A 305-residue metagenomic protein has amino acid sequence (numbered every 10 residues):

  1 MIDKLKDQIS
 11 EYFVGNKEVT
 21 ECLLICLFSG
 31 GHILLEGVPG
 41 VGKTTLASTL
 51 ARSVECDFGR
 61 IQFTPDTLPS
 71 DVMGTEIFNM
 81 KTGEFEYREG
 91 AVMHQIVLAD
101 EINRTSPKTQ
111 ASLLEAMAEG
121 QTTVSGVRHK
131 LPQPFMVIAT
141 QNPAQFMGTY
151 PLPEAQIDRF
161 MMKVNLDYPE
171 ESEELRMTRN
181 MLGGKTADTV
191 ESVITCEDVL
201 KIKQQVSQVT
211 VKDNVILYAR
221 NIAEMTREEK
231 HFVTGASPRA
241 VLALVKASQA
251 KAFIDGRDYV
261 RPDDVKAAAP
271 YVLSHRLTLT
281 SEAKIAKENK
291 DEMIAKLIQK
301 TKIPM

Functional and structural regions predicted by a protein language model:
M1-V41: Pre-Walker A (pre-P-loop) alpha-helix and adjacent loop at the N terminus of AAA/AAA+ ATPase modules, a conserved
C22-I25, F78-L98: Conserved alpha-helical scaffold flanking the Walker A/P-loop in AAA+ ATPase domains
L27-T64: Walker A/P-loop
S53-K81: AAA+/P-loop NTPase substrate/partner-engagement loops
P69, M73, T149-V206, D213 (+1 more regions): Conserved AAA+ ATPase core "coupling" helix
E86-Q95, V124-Q141, L152-M161, R239: AAA+/SF3 P-loop NTPase mechanochemical coupling elements
A91-A118, P132, M147-Q156, Y168-R176: Conserved AAA+/SF3 P-loop NTPase catalytic/coupling segment centered on the Walker-B
E228-M305: C-terminal engagement/docking regions of AAA+ P-loop ATPases
